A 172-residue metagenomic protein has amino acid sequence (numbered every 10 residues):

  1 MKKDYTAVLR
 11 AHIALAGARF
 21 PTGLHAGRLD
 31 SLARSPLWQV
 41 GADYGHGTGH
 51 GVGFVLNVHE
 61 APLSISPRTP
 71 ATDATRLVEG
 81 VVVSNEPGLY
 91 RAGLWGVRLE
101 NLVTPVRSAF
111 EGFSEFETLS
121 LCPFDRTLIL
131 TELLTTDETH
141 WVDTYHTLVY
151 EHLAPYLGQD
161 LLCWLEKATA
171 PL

Functional and structural regions predicted by a protein language model:
M1-L172: Active-site neighborhoods and metal-handling regions in enzymes and metal-associated proteins
